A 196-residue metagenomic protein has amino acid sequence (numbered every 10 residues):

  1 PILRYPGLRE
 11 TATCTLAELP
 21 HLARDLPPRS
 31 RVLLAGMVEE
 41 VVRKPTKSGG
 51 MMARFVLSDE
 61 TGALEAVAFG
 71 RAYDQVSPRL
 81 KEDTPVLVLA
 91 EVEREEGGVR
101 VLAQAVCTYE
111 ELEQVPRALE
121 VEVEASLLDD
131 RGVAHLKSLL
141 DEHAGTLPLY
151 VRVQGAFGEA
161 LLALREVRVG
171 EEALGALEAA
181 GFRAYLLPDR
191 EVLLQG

Functional and structural regions predicted by a protein language model:
P1-G196: Primarily single-stranded nucleic-acid-binding OB-fold modules
